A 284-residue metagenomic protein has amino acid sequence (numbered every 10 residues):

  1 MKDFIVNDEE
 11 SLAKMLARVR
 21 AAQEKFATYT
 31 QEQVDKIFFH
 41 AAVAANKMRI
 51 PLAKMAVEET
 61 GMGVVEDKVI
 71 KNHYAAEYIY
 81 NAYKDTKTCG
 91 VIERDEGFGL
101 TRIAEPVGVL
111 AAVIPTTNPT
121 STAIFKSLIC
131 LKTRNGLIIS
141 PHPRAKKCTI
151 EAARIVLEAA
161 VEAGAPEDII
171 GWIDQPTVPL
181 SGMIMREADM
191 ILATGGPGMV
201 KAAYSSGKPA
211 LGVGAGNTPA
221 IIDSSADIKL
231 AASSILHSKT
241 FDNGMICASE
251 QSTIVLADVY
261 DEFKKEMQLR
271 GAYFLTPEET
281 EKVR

Functional and structural regions predicted by a protein language model:
M1-T101, I129, L269: N-terminal Rossmann-like NAD(P)+-binding subdomain of aldehyde/semialdehyde dehydrogenases
V6-D8, F125, V200-R284: ALDH superfamily catalytic-core signature
D8, L12-V19, A27, Q31 (+18 more regions): Generic structural signal for well-ordered, non-membrane alpha-helical segments in soluble metabolic enzymes
A22-Y29, A41-A44, M48, E59 (+6 more regions): Change "in soluble alpha/beta enzymes" to "in soluble alpha/beta proteins
T28-A42, N46, I50, K54-M55 (+3 more regions): Aldehyde/semialdehyde dehydrogenase
M62, V69, Y80-D85, L131 (+5 more regions): Short alpha-helix boundary/capping motifs
V69-I79, A163-D168, K239-Q251, L256: A broadly tuned preference for mixed-charge, low-complexity surface segments
V91-L230: Rossmann-like NAD(P) dinucleotide-binding subdomain of oxidoreductase/dehydrogenase enzymes
